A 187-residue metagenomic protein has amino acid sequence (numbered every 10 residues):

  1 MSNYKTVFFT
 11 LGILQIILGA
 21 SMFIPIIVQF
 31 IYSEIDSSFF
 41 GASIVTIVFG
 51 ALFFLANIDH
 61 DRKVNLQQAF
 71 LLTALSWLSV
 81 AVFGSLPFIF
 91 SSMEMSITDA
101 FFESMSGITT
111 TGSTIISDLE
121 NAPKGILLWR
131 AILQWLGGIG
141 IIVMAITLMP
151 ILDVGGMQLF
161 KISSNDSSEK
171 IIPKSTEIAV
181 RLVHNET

Functional and structural regions predicted by a protein language model:
M1-T187: Membrane-proximal intracellular helices of multi-pass ion channels
